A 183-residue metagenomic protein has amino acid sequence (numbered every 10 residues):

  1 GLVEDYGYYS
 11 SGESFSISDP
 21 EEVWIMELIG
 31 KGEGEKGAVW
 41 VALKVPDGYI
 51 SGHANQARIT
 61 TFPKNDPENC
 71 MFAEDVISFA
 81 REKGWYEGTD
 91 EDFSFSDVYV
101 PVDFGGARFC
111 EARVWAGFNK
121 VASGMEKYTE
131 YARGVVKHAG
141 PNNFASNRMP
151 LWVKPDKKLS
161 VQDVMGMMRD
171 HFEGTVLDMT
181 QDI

Functional and structural regions predicted by a protein language model:
G1-K44, I183: Structured, non-membrane catalytic/scaffold regions adjacent to prosthetic-group chemistry
Y6-S10, P20-V23, D47-I183: C-terminus-biased signal that marks the final domain/tail of proteins
